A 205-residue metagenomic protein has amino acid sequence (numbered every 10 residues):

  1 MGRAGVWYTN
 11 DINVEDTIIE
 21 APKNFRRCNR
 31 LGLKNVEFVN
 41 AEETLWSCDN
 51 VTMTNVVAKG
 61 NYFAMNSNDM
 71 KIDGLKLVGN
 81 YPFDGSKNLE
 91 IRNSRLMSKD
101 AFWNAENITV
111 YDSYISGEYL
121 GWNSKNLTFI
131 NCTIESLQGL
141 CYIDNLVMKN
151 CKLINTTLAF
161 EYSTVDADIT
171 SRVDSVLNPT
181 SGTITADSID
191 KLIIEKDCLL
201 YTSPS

Functional and structural regions predicted by a protein language model:
G2, A21-K23, G117, Q138 (+2 more regions): Cysteine-centered metal-binding/redox modules
W7, R26-R27, W46, M65 (+4 more regions): Acidic/polar low-complexity surface segments
G139-L192, C198: Leucine-rich solenoid repeat scaffolds
Y201-S205: Conserved small/polar residues in nucleotide/adenosyl-binding loops
